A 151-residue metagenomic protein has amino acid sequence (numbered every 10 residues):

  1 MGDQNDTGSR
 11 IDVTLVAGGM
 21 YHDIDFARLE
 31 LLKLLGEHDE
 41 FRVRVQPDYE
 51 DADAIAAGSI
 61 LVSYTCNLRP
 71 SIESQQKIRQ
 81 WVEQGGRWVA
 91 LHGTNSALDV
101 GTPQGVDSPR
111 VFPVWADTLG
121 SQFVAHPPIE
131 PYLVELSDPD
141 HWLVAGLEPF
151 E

Functional and structural regions predicted by a protein language model:
M1-Q4: N-terminal targeting leader peptides, primarily classical Sec-type signal peptides for secretion
T7-I11: A short, charged/proline- and glycine-enriched loop that marks the coil->beta-strand transition at the N-terminal
D12-V100: Helical hinge/lid and interdomain linker segments adjacent to catalytic or ligand-binding clefts that mediate domain
L68-P149: A glycine-rich, often tryptophan-bearing local segment used as a flexible ligand/cofactor-contacting loop or short
